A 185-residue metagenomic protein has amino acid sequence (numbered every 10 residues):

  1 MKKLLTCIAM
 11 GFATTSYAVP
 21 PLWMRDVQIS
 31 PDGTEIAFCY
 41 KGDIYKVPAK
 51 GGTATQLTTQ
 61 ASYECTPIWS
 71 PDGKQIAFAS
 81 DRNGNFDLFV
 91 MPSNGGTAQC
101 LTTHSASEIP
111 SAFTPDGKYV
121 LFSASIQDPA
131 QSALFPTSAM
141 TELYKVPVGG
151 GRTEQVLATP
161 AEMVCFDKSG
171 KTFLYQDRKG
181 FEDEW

Functional and structural regions predicted by a protein language model:
M1-L4: Positively charged n-region of N-terminal signal peptides that target proteins for export
I8-Y17: Hydrophobic h-region of N-terminal signal peptides that target proteins for export in Gram-negative bacteria
V19-G33: Short N-terminal segments immediately surrounding and downstream of signal-peptide cleavage
V19-P21, C39-Y45, T53, T58-E64 (+7 more regions): A flexible loop/linker signature enriched in serine peptidases of the S9 family
P31-D32, P71-D72, P115-D116, K168-S169: Residue-level detector of Asp-centered blade-edge/turn motifs that repeat once per structural unit in beta-propeller
